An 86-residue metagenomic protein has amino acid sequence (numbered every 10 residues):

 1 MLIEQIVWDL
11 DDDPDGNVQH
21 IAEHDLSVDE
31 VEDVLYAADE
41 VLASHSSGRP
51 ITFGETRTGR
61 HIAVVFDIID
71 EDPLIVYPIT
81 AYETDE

Functional and structural regions predicted by a protein language model:
M1-E86: Ribonuclease/tRNase effector modules and their secretory precursors
